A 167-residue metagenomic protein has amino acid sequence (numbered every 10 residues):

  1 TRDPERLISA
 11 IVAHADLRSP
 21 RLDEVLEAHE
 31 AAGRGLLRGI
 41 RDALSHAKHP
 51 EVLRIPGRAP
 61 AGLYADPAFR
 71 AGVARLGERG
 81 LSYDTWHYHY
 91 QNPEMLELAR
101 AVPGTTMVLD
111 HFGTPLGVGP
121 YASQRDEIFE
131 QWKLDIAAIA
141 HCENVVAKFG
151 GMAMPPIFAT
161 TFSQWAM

Functional and structural regions predicted by a protein language model:
T1-R79, A99-A101, A122-S123, E130 (+1 more regions): Mid-domain alpha/beta scaffold segments of enzyme catalytic cores
A61-M167: Catalytic pocket-lining loop regions of alpha/beta-barrel enzymes, especially the amidohydrolase/enolase/GH5 lineages
